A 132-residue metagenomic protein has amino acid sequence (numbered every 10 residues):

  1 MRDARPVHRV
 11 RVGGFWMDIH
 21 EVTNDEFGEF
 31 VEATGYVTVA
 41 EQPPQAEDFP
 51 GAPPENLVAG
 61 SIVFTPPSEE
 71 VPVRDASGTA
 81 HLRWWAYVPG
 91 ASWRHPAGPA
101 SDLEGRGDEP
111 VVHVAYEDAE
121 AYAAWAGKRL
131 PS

Functional and structural regions predicted by a protein language model:
M1-P131: Extended beta-strand/loop cores of jelly-roll/beta-sandwich
